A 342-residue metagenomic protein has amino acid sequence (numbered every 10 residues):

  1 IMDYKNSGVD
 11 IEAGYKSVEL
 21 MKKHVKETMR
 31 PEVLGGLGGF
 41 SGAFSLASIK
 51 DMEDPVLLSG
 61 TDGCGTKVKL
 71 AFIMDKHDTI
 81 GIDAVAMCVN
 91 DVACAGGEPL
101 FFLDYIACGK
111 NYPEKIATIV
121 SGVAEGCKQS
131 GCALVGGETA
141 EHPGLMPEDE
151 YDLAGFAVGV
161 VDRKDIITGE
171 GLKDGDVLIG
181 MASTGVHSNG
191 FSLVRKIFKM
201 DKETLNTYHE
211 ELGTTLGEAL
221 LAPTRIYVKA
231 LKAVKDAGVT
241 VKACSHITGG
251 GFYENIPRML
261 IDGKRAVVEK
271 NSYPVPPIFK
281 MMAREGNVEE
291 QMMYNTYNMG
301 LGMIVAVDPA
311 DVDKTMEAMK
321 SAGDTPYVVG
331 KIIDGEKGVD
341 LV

Functional and structural regions predicted by a protein language model:
I1-L34: N-terminal amphipathic/basic leader segments beginning at the initiator methionine
D3-S7, K115-A133, M146-Y151, T204-L205 (+2 more regions): Glycine-/charge-enriched secondary-structure boundary and capping motifs
D10, D62, G175, H246 (+1 more regions): Residue-level signature of catalytic and energy-coupling elements of molecular machines, predominantly ATP/GTP-dependent
S17, M21, A43, C88-V89 (+5 more regions): Buried hydrophobic packing segments
V18, A117-V120, F191: Hydrophobic face of alpha-helices
V18, K50, G65, E141 (+2 more regions): Residue-level detector of flexible, active-site-proximal loop/helix-junction positions within diverse enzyme catalytic
K23, M29-T184: Glycine-rich phosphate/pyrophosphate-binding loop regions near the starts of catalytic domains
D174-E218: Acidic, glycine-rich loop-and-beta core segments that form the ion-binding/anion-interacting portion of active sites
